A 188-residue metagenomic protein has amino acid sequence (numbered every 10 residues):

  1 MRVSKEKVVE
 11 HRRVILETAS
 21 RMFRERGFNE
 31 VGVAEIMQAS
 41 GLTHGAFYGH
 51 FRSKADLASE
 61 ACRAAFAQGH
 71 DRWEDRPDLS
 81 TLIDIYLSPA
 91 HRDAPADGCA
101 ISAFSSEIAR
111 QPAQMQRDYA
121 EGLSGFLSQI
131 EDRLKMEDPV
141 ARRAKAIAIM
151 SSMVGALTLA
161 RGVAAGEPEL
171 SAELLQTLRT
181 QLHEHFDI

Functional and structural regions predicted by a protein language model:
M1-E10: N-terminal intrinsically disordered/low-complexity leader segments
V8, C62, Q116-S124: Amphipathic, non-transmembrane alpha-helical scaffold segments
V14, T18-D56, E60: Helix-turn-helix
L16, I83, L123-E131, R143 (+2 more regions): An amphipathic alpha-helix signature
T18-E25, R72, S152-L159: Solvent-exposed, amphipathic alpha-helical segments
S59-I85: Amphipathic alpha-helical linker/stalk segments
S80-A103, A109-R117: Helical hydrophobic small-molecule/effector-binding pocket
A113-A120, L134-I188: Hydrophobic/aromatic-rich alpha-helical bundle segments in the mid-to-C-terminal region
